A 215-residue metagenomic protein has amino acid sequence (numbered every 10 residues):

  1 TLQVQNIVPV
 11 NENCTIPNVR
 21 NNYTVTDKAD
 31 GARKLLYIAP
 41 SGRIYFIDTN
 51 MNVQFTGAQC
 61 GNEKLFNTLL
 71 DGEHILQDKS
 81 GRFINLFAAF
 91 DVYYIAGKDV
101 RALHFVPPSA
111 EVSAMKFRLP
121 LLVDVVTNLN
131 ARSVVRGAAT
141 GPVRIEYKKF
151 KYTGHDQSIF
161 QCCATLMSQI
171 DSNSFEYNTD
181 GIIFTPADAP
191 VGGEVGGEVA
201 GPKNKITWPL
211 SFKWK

Functional and structural regions predicted by a protein language model:
Q3-T49, G81, T127-K215: Nucleic-acid 5′ end/cap handling module spanning
T15-P17, V53, G57-K64, G81 (+3 more regions): Short amphipathic alpha-helical molecular recognition features
P40-K79: Conserved loop->alpha-helix
S41, T56-A58, D99-A102, E194-G196: Generic alpha-helix signal with a bias toward terminal, lower-confidence helices and secondary-structure junctions
Y45-F46, L70, F87-A89, F184: Short hydrophobic-aromatic micro-motifs
K64, G72-E73, K79-F90, I95-F150: Eukaryotic endomembrane system proteins
